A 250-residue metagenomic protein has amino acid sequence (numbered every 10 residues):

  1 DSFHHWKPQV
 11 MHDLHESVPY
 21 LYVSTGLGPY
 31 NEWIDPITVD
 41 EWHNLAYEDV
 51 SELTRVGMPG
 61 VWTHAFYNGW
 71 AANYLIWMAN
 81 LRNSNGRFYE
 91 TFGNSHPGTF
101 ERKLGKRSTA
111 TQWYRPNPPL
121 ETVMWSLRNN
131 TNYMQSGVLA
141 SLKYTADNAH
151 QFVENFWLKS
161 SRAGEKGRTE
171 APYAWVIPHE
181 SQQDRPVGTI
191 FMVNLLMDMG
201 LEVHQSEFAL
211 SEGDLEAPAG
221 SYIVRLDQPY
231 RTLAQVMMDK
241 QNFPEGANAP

Functional and structural regions predicted by a protein language model:
S2, W6-Q9, P19-Y20, T25-V61 (+2 more regions): Intrinsic-disorder/low-complexity accessory segments
H15-S17: Histidine-centered divalent metal-coordination motifs
